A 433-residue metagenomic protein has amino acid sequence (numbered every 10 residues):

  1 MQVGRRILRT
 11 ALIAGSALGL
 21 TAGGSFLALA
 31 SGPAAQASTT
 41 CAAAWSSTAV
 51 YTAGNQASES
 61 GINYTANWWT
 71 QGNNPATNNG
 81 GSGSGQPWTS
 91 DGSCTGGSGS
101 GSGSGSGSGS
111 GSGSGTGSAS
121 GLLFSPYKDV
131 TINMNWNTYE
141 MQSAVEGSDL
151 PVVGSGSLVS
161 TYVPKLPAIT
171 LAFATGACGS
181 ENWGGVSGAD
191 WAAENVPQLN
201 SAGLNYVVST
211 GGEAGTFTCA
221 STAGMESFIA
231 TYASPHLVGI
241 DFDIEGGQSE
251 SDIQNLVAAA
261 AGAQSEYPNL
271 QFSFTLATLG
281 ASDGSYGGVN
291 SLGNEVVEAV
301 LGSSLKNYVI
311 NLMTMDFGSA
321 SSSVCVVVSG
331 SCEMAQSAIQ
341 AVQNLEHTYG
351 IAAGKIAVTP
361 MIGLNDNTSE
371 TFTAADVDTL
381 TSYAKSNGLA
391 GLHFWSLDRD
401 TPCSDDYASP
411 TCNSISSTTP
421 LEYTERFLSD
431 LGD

Functional and structural regions predicted by a protein language model:
M1-I7, L20: Terminal targeting segments of Actinobacterial cell-envelope proteins
R6-G15, F26-S106: Tryptophan-rich substrate-binding surfaces of secreted polymer-degrading and adhesive proteins
S38-C41, G109-L123: N-terminal low-complexity, Pro/Thr/Ser-rich intrinsically disordered segments that act as propeptides or flexible
A53, G117-S234, D376-G391, L397-L431: N-terminal carbohydrate-binding/catalytic regions of secreted carbohydrate-active enzymes
N55, A172, A177, N182-V186 (+2 more regions): Substrate-binding and catalytic surfaces of secreted/luminal carbohydrate-active proteins
A57-S58, T65-A66, L123-D129, P167-F173 (+6 more regions): Structural recognition of the beta-strand scaffold that forms the well-ordered cores of secreted hydrolase catalytic
I132, E213-T216, G246-G247, T278-A281 (+3 more regions): Short, internal active-site loops enriched in acidic
C178-K306: Substrate-binding cleft of extracellular glycoside hydrolase catalytic domains
